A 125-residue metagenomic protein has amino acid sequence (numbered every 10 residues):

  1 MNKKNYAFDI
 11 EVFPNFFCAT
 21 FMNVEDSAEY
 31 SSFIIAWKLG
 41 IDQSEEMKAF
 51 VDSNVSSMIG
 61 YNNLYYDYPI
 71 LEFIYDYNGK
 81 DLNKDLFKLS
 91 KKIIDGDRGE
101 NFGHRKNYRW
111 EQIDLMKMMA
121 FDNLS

Functional and structural regions predicted by a protein language model:
M1-I59, P69-N78, L82, L86-I94: Conserved RNase H-like, two-metal-ion catalytic cores of nucleic-acid enzymes
F17, L64-S125: Metal-dependent phosphoesterase core characteristic of DEDDh/y 3'-5' exonuclease domains
